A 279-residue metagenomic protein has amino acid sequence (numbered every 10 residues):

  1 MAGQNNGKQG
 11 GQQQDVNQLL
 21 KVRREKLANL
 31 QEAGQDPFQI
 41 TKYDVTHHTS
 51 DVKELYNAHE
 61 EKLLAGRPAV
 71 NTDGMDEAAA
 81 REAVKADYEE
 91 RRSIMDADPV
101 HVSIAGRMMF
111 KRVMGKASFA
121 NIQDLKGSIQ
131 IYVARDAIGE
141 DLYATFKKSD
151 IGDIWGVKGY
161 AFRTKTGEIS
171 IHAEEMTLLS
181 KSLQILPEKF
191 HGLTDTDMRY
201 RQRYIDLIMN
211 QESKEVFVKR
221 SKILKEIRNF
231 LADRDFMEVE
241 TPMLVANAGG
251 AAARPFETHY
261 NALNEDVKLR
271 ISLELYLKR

Functional and structural regions predicted by a protein language model:
M1-R279: Class II aminoacyl-tRNA synthetase catalytic cores and aaRS-like
